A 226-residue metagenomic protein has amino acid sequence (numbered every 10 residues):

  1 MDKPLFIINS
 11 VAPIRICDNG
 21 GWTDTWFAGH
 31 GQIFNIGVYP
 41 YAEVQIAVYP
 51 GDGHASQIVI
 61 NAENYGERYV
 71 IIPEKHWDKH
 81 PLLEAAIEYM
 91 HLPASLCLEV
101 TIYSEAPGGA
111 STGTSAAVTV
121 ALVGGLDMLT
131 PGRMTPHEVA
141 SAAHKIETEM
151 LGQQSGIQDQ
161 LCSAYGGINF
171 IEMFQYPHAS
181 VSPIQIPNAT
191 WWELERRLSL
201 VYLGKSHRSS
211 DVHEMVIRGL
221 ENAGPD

Functional and structural regions predicted by a protein language model:
M1-N19, T23-F27, N35, Y41-A94 (+3 more regions): C-terminal nucleotide
G31, I72-E74, S111-T114: Short, solvent-exposed loop/turn segments at secondary-structure boundaries
C97-E99: Residues at or immediately flanking beta-strands
T101-S104: Hydrophobic alpha-helical hairpins/lids featuring a short glycine-rich hinge
A106-A110: Short pre-catalytic strand/loop immediately N-terminal to key active-site residues, enriched for Gly-Thr
T112-G132: DPxDG-like acidic metal-binding loop motif
P136-A140: Short, charged, amphipathic alpha-helices and their helix-cap/turn boundaries
